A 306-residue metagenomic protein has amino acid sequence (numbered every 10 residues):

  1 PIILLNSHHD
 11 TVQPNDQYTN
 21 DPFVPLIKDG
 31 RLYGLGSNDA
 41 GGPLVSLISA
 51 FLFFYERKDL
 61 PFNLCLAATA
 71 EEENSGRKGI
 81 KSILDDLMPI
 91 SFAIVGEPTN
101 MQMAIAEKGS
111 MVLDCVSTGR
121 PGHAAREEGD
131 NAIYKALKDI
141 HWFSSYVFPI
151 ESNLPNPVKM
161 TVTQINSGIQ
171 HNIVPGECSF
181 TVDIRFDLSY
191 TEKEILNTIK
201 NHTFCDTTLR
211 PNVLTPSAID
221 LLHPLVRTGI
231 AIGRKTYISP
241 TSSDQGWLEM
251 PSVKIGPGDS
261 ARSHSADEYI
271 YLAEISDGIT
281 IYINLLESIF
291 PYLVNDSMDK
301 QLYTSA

Functional and structural regions predicted by a protein language model:
I2-C65: Active-site metal-coordination/substrate-binding segment of hydrolases, especially metallo-dependent peptidases
I3-L5, A67, F92-I94, V253-I255: Hydrophobic/aromatic beta-strand patches that form the interior of the parallel beta-sheet core in alpha/beta enzyme
H8-D10, T69-E71, T99, N212 (+1 more regions): Active-site beta-loop-alpha junctions enriched in small/polar residues
V12-Q13, G41, E72-N74, M101-Q102 (+2 more regions): Short, small-residue-enriched loops and turns at beta-alpha junctions that line or gate enzyme active sites
N20-V24, I83-D85, M111-V112, Y271: Glycine-rich, phosphate-binding/catalytic loops in enzymes
G34-S37, T69-E73, P121-G129: Flexible, glycine/proline-enriched loop segments at strand-loop-helix junctions that form or flank small-ligand binding
A40-V112, V116: Acidic/histidine-rich catalytic neighborhood of metal-dependent amide-processing enzymes
I105, M111-A306: Metal-dependent amide/peptide-bond hydrolase catalytic core, centered on the "pita-bread" metallohydrolase fold
